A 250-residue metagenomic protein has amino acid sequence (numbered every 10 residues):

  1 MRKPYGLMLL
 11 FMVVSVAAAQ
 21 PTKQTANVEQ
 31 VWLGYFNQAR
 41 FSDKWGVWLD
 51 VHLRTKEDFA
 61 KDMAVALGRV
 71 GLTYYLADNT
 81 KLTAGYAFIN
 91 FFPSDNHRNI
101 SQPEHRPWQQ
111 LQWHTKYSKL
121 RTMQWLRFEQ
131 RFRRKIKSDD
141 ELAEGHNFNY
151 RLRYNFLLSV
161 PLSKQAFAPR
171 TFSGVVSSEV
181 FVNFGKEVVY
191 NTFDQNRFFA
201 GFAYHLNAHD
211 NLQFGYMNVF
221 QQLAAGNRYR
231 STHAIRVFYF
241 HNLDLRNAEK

Functional and structural regions predicted by a protein language model:
P21-G85, I89-F92: Start-of-domain marker
N27-V31, A64-A66, P103-P107, H146-Y154 (+2 more regions): Residues that define the transmembrane beta-barrel architecture of outer-membrane proteins
Y35-A39, V70-Y74, Q109-T115, F128 (+3 more regions): Residues on the lipid-exposed face of transmembrane beta-strands in outer-membrane beta-barrel proteins
F41-K44, N79, K116-T122, L162-F172 (+2 more regions): Short loop/turn motifs that connect adjacent beta-strands in outer-membrane beta-barrel proteins
V47-L49, L82-A84, L120-L126, L152 (+3 more regions): Transmembrane beta-strands of outer-membrane beta-barrel proteins
V51-E57, Y86-F92, T115-Y117, F128-F132 (+4 more regions): Transmembrane beta-strands of outer-membrane beta-barrel pores
L111, S231-K250: Outer-membrane beta-barrel "beta-signal"
L126-N211, V219-F220: Outer-membrane beta-barrel transmembrane domain signature
